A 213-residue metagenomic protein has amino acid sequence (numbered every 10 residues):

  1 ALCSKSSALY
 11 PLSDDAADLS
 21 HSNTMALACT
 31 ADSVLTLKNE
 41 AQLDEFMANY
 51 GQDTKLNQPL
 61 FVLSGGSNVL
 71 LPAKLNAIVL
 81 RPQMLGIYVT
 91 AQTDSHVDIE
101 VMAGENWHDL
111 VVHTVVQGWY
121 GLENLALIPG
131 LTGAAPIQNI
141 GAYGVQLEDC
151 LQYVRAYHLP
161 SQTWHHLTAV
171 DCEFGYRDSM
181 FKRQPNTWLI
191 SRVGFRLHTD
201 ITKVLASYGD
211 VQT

Functional and structural regions predicted by a protein language model:
A1-L2, T213: Accessible peptide chain termini
L2-C150, V154, H158-P160: Anion-binding (especially nucleotide phosphate/pyrophosphate-binding) glycine-rich loop and adjoining beta-alpha core
D14, H21-L27, W164-T213: Phosphate/pyrophosphate- and phosphate-bearing ligand-binding catalytic cores of soluble enzymes
